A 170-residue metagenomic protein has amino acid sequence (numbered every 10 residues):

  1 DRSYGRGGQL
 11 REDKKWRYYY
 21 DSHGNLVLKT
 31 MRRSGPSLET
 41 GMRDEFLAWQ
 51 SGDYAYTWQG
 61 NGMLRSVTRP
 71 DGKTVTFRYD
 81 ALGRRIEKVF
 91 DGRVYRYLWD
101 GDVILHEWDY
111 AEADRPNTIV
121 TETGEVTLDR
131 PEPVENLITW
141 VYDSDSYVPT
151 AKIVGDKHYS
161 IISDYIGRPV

Functional and structural regions predicted by a protein language model:
R2-S51, T57, V94-V170: Short, ordered secondary-structure scaffold segments
Q59-F90: Repeat-solenoid scaffold signature
